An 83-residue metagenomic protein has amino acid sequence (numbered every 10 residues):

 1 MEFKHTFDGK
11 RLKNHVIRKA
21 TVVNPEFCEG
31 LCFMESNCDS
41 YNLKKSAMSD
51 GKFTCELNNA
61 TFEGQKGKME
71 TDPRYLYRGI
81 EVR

Functional and structural regions predicted by a protein language model:
M1-R83: Extracellular disulfide-rich cysteine clusters
